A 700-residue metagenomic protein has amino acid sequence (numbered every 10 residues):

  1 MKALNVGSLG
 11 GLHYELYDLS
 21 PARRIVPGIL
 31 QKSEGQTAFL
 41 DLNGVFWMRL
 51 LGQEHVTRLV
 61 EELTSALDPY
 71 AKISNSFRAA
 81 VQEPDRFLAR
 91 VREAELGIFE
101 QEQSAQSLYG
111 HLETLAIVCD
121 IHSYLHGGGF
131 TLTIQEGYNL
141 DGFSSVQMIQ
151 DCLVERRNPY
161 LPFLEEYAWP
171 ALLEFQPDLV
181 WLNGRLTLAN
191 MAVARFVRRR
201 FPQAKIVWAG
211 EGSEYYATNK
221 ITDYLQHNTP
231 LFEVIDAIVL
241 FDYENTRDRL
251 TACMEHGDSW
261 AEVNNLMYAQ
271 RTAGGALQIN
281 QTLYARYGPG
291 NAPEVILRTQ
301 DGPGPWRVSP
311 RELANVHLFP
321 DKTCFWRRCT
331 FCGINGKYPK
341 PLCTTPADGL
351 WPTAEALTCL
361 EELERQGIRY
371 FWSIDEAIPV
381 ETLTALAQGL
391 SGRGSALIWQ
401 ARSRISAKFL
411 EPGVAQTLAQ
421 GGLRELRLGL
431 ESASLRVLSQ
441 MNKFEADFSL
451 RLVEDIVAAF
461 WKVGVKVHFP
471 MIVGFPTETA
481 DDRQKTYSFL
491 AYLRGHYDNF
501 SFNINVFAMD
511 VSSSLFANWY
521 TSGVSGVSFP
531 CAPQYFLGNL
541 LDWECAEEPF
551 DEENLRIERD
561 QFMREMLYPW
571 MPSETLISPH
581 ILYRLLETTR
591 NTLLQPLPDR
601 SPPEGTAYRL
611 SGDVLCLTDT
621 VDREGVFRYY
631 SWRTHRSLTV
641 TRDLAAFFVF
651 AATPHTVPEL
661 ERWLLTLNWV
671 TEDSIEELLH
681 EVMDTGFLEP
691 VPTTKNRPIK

Functional and structural regions predicted by a protein language model:
K2-H13, V207, P352-V467, V473-F475 (+1 more regions): Conserved SAM/AdoMet-binding glycine-rich loop
N5, H13-A22, V26-R49, D141-V146 (+1 more regions): Glycine-rich beta-alpha loop elements in corrinoid/cobalamin-binding modules across cobalamin-dependent enzymes
G7-H13, Y17, I25, N43-A116 (+2 more regions): C-terminal accessory regions of radical SAM enzymes
E34, V45-W47, G52, L59-P177 (+4 more regions): Conserved Radical SAM active-site core
T222-R249, T417-L426, K485-M509: Structural recognition of alpha->loop->beta junctions
A269-L318, F627-R628, R633-T639, E689-K700: N-terminal [4Fe-4S]-dependent radical SAM core
S309-T353: Canonical Radical SAM [4Fe-4S] cluster-binding loop centered on the CxxxCxxC motif and its immediate flanking residues
R633-K700: Long, charge-rich, low-complexity alpha-helical segments
